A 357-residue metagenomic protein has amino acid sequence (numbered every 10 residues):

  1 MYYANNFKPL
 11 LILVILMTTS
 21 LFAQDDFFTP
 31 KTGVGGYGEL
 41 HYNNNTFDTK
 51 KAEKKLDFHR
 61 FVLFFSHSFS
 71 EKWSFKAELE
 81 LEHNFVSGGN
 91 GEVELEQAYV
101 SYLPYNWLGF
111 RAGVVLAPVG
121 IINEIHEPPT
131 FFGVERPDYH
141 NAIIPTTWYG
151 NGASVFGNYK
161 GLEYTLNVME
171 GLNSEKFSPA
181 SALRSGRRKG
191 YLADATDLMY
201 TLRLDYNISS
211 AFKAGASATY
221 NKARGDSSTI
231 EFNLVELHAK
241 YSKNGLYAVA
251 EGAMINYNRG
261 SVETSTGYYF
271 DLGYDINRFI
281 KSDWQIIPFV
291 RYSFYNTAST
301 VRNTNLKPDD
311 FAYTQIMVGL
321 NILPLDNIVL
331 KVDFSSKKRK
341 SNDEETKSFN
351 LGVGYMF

Functional and structural regions predicted by a protein language model:
M1-Y2, Q24, L192: A general boundary/transition motif marking the beginning of the first structured unit of a protein
Y2-L11: Bacterial N-terminal signal peptides that target proteins for export
L10-S20: Bacterial N-terminal signal peptides
D25-N45, A52-S174, T196-T201, D205-F212 (+2 more regions): Outer membrane beta-barrel
F28-P30, T46-K51, G88, A98-L103 (+5 more regions): Outer-membrane beta-barrel pore domains
I144, K189, A193, S261: Glycine- and other small-residue-rich loops at beta-strand/loop junctions that grip anionic moieties
S174-R224: Loop-centered beta-sheet repeat module
